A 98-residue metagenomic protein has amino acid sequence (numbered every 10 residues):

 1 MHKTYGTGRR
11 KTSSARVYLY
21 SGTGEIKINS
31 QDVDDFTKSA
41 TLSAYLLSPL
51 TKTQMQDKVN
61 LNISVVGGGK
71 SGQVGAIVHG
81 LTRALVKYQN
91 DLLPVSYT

Functional and structural regions predicted by a protein language model:
M1-V59, V66: Contiguous, often N-terminal, cationic amphipathic patches that form binding interfaces
S71-V78: Beta-rich strand-turn-strand
H79-K87: Short, residue-level hotspots on alpha-helical faces of the histone-fold and other alpha-helical interaction modules
D91-L93: N-terminal assembly/interaction segments in proteins that build large macromolecular machines
V95-T98: Conserved small/polar residues in nucleotide/adenosyl-binding loops
